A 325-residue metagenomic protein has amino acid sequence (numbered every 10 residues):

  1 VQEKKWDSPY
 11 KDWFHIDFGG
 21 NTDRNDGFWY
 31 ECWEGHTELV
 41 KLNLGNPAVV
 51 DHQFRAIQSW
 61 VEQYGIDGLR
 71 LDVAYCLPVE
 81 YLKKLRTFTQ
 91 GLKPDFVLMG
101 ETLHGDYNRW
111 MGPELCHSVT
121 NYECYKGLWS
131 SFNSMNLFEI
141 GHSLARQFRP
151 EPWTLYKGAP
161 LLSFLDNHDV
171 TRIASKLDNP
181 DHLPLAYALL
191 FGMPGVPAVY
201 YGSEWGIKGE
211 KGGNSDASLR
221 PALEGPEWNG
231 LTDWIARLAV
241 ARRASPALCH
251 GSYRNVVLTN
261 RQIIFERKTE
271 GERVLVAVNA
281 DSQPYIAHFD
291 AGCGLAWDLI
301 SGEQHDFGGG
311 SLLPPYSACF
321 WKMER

Functional and structural regions predicted by a protein language model:
V1-Q63, L85, G91, N108: Substrate-binding/active-site clefts of carbohydrate-active enzymes
Q2-E3, Q58, E62, D72-L155 (+5 more regions): Active-site-proximal helices and loops of the catalytic beta/alpha 8
G35-V50, D67-C76, S131-M135, D169-N179 (+1 more regions): The substrate-binding groove and active-site-proximal loops of carbohydrate-active enzymes, especially glycoside
V50-Q53, L82, L183, L231: Aromatic/hydrophobic pocket-lining residues that form the small-molecule binding cavity in soluble enzyme cores
Q63-G65, L155, M193, G310: Alpha-helix termination/capping residues and helix-transition junctions
I66-R70, D95-M99, P160-S163, P197-A198: Structural preference for beta-strand elements that scaffold enzyme active sites
E114, A145, L183, P194 (+2 more regions): Carbohydrate-interacting/catalytic domains
A186-G192: Hydrophobic targeting/anchoring helices
